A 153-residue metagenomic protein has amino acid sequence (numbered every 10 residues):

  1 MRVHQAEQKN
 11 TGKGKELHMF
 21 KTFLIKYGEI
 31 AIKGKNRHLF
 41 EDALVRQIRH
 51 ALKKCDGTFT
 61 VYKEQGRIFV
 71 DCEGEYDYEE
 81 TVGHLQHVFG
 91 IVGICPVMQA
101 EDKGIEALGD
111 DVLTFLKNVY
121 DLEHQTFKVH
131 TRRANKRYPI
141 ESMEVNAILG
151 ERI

Functional and structural regions predicted by a protein language model:
Q5-H18: Short, Lys/Arg-enriched N-terminal segments with co-localized hydrophobic residues within the first ~10-30 amino acids
K15-I153: RNA-binding accessory domains that recognize and position tRNA/RNA substrates
